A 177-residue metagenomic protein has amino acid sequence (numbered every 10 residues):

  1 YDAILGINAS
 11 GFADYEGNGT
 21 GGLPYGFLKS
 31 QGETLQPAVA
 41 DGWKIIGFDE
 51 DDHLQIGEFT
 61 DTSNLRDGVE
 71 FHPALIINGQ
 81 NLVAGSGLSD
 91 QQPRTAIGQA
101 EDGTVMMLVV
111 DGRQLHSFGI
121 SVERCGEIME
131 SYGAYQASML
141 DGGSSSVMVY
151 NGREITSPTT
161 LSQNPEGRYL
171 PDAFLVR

Functional and structural regions predicted by a protein language model:
Y1-R177: Gly/Ser/Thr/Pro-rich low-complexity, intrinsically disordered segments
